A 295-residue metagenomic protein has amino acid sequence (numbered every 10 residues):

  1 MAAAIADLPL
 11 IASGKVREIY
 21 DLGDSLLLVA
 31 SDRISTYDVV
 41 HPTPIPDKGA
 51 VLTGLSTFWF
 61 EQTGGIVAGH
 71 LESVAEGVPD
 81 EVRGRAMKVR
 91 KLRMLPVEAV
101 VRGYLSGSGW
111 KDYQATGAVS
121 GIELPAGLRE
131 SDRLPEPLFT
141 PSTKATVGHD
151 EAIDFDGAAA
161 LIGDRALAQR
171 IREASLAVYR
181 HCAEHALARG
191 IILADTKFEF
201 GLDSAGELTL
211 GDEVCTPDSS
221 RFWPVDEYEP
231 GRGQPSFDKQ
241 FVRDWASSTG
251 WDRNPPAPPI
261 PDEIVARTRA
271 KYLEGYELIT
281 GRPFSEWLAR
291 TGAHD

Functional and structural regions predicted by a protein language model:
M1-A145, D252-P259, E263-D295: Active-site loop/lid in soluble adenylation, ligation, and acyl-transfer enzymes
A50, G54, A166, R170-E173 (+4 more regions): Generic recognition of stable, solvent-exposed alpha-helical segments in well-folded globular domains
R90-L92, A188-T196, G201-D203, R269: Short, active-site-adjacent segments that bind or coordinate small-molecule cofactors and metal centers
V101, L193-V214: Conserved metal-phosphate-binding beta-hairpin within the catalytic cores of diverse ATP-dependent phosphoryl-transfer
R133-R165: A short mid-domain helix/strand-loop element embedded in enzyme catalytic domains that forms or borders the active-site
I162-A194: A long amphipathic alpha-helix within ATP-dependent nucleotide-binding catalytic cores
V214-G275: C-terminal helix-cap and adjacent tail motif
